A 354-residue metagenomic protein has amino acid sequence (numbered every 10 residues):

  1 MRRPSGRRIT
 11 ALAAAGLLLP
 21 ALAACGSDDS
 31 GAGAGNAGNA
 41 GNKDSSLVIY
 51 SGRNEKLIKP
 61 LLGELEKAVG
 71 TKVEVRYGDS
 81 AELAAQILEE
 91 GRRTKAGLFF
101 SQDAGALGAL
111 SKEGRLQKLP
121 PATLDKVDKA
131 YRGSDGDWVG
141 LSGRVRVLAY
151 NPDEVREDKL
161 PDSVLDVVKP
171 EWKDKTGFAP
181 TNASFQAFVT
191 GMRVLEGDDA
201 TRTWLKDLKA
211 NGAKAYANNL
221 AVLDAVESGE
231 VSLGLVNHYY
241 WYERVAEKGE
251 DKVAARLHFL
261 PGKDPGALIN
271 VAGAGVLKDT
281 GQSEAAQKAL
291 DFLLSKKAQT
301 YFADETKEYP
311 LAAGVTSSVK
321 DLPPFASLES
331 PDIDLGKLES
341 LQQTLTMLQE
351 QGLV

Functional and structural regions predicted by a protein language model:
P20-A24: C-terminal motif of bacterial Sec signal peptides marking the signal peptidase cleavage site
G26-D29, G35-G108: Early extracytoplasmic/lumenal segment of secretory-pathway proteins
S51-K59, G78-E82, T94-V231, P265: Extracytoplasmic ligand-binding site segments that recognize negatively charged/polar headgroups
G105-A109, S232-A254: A ligand-binding cleft/hinge motif common to bilobed small-molecule-binding domains
R144, L205-K209, A215-Y216, D251-K278: Periplasmic-binding protein-like
A149-E154, R193, I269-Q282, Y301-E305: A bilobed periplasmic-binding-protein/Venus flytrap-type ligand-binding module shared by bacterial periplasmic
K175-P180, F292-V315: Periplasmic-binding protein-like
D199-A200, E308-V354: An extracytoplasmic/periplasmic, membrane-proximal ligand-sensing/linker region
